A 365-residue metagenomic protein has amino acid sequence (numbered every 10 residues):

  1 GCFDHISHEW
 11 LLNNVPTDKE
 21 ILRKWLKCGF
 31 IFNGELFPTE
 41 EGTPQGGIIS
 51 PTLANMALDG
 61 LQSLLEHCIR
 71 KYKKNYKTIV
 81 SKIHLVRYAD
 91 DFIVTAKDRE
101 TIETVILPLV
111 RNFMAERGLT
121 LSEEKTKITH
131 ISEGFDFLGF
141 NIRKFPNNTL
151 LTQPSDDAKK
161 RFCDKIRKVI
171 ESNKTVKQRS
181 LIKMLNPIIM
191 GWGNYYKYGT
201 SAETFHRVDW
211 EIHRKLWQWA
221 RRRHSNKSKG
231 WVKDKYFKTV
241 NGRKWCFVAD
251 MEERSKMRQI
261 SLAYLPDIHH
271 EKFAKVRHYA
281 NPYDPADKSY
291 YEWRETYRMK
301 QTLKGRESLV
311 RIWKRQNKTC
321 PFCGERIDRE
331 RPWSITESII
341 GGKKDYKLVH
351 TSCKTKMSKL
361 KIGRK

Functional and structural regions predicted by a protein language model:
G1-G134, K318: Conserved polymerase palm-domain catalytic core
R23-P38, K183-N186, K288-Y297: Active-site-adjacent bridging/hinge elements
K27, R117-K183, P187-W192: A conserved non-catalytic segment of reverse transcriptases and RNA-directed RNA polymerases corresponding to the late
K177, L181-K238: Non-catalytic, peripheral interaction segments enriched in hydrophobic/basic residues
E211-K215, A220-S308, T319: Extended C-terminal regions of large enzymes
K304-R311, I335-G341: Short, intrinsically disordered, charge-biased short linear motifs at domain edges
W313-N317, K343-Y346: Short metal-coordination and nucleic-acid-contact micro-motifs, chiefly zinc-binding Cys/His arrays
E325-I362: Histidine-centered nuclease catalytic patch
